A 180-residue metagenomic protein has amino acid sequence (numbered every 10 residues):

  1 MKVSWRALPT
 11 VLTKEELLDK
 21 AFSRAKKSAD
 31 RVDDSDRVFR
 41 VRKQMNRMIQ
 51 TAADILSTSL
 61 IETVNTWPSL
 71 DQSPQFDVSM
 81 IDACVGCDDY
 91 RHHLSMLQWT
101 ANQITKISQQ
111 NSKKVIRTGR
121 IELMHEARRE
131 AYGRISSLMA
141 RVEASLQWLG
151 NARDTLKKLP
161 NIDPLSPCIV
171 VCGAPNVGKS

Functional and structural regions predicted by a protein language model:
M1-T100: N-terminal accessory targeting/assembly segments
A52, L56, L60, I104 (+2 more regions): Generic structural hydrophobic/aromatic packing signal, biased to beta-strands
L94-K157, P164: Charged, amphipathic alpha-helical linker segments immediately N-terminal to NTP-binding catalytic cores
K158-L159, V170: Generic hydrophobic/packing signal
P167-S180: Glycine-rich phosphate-binding P-loop
